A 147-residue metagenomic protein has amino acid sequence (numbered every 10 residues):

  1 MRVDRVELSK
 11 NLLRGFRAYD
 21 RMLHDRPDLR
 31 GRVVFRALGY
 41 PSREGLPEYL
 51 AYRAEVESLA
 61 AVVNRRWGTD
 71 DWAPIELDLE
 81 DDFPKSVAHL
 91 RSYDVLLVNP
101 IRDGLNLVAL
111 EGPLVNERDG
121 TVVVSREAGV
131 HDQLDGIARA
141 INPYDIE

Functional and structural regions predicted by a protein language model:
M1-S9, F35-R36: Conserved donor-binding/catalytic core segment of Leloir-type glycosyltransferases
D4-E7, Y40, L79-E80, N142-P143: Conserved donor-binding loops in enzymes that form glycosidic bonds
E7-L23: A conserved mid-protein helix/loop that constitutes part of the nucleotide-sugar donor-binding site
K10, P47, L107: Residues that form or flank phosphate/diphosphate-binding pockets in enzymes that use nucleotide phosphates
L23-R36, Y40, R91-E147: Catalytic binding pocket for nucleotide-activated donors in carbohydrate/polymer assembly enzymes
G39-P84: Nucleotide-activated donor-binding/catalytic signature segment of Leloir-type glycosyltransferases, i.e., the conserved
